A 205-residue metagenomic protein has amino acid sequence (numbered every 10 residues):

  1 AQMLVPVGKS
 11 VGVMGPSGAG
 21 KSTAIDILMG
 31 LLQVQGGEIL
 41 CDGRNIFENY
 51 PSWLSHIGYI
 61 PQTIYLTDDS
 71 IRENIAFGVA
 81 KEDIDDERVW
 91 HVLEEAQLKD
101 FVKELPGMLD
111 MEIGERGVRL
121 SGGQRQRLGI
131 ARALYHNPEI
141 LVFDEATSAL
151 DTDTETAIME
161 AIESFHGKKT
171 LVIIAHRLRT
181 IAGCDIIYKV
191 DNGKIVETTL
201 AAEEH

Functional and structural regions predicted by a protein language model:
G12, S121-G122, L128-A133, I173: ABC ATPase nucleotide-binding domain "signature" region
M14-P16: The feature captures the beta-strand-to-loop junction immediately N-terminal to the Walker
M29: Helix-to-loop junction immediately C-terminal to a conserved catalytic motif
G37-E48, W53: Conserved ABC transporter NBD signature motif
L40, L54, R72-E115, M159-E160 (+1 more regions): ABC ATPase nucleotide-binding domain helical subdomain, centered on the C-loop/LSGGQ "ABC signature"
T67, K99-L128, G193, L200-E204: ABC-fold ATPase nucleotide-binding domain signature/coupling loops
H136, G167: Conserved signature/switch motifs of ABC ATPase nucleotide-binding domains
L141-D144: Catalytic Walker B motif of ABC-type/P-loop ATPase nucleotide-binding domains
